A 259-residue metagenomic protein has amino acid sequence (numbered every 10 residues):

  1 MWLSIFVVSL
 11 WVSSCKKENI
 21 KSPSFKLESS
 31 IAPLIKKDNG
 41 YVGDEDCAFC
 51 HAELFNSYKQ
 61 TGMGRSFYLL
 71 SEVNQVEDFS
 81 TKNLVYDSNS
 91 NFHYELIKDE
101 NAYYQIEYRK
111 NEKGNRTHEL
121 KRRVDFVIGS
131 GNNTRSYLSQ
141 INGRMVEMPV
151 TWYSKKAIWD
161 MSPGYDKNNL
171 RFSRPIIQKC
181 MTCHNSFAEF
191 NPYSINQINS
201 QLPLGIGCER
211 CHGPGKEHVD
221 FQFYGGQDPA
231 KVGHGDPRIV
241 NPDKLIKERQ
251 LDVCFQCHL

Functional and structural regions predicted by a protein language model:
M1-S13: Sec-dependent bacterial lipoprotein signal peptides
C15-L259: Short sequence/structural segments immediately N-terminal
